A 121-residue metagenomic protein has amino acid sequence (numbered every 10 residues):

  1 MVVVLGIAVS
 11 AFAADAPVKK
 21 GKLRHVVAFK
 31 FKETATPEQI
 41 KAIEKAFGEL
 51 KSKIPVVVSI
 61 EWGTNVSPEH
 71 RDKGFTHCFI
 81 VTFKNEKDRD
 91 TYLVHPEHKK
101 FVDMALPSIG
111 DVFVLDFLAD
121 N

Functional and structural regions predicted by a protein language model:
M1-A8: Bacterial N-terminal signal peptides
V3, V18, K53, K100-F101: Generic hydrophobic-segment detector
V9-T76, K84-T91, F117-N121: Short S/T/G/P-rich N-terminal loop/turn motif that feeds into the first structured element of a domain
C78-D120: Surface-exposed, polar helix/loop patches in the mature regions of secreted/periplasmic/lumenal proteins that form
